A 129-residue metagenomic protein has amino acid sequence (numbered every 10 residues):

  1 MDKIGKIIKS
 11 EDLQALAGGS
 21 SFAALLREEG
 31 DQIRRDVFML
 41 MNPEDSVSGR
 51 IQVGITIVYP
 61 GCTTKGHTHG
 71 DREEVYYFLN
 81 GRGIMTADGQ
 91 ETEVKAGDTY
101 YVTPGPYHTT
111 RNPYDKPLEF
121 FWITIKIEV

Functional and structural regions predicted by a protein language model:
M1-R50, K65: A short, N-terminal "cap"/entry segment at the start of jelly-roll beta-barrel domains of the cupin/DSBH fold
D36-P43, G54-G70, P104: Conserved short histidine dyad/triad with adjacent acidic residue
S46, D71, D115-K116: Short strand-connecting beta-turns/loops that link adjacent beta-strands
I55-T56, Y101, K116-V129: A short hydrophobic beta-strand segment most commonly corresponding to one strand of the jelly-roll/cupin
K65-H67, M85-T86, V102, H108-D115: Short beta-strand His + acidic residue motifs that chelate non-heme Fe in jelly-roll/DSBH and cupin folds
D71-E73, F78-G83: Glycine- and acidic-residue-biased ligand/ion/polar-headgroup-sensing regions
G89-P104: Short acidic-glycine-tyrosine-enriched beta hairpin
